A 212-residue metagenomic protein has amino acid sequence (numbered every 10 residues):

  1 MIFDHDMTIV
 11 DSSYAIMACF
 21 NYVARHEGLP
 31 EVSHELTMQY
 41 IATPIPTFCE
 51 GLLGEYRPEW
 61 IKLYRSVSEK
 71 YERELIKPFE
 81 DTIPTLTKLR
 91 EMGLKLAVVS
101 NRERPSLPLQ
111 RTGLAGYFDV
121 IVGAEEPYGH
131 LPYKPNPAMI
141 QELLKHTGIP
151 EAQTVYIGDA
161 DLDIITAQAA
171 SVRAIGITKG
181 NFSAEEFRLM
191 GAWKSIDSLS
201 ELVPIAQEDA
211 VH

Functional and structural regions predicted by a protein language model:
M1-M92, L107: N-terminal helical cap/lid subdomain that shapes the substrate entry/recognition surface in HAD-like hydrolases
Y14, R173, G180-N181: Flexible glycine-rich beta->alpha loop in the catalytic core of nucleotide-sugar glycosyltransferases
C19, I83-P84, K88, I140 (+2 more regions): Short glycine/proline-centered loop/turn elements that form peptide/ligand docking sites
V98-S100, Y156, G176: Structural beta-sheet core signal
E103-V155, D161-A170, A184-R188: Substrate-recognition "cap/lid" segment bordering the active-site pocket of phosphatases
K194-S198: Short acidic-hydrophobic, aromatic-tinged amphipathic segments that line or gate anion-handling sites
